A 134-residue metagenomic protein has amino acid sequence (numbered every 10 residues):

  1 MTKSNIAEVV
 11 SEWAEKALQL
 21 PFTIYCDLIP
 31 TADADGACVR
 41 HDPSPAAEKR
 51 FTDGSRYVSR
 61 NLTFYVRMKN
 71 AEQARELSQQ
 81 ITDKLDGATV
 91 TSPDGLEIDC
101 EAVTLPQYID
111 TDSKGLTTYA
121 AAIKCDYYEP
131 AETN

Functional and structural regions predicted by a protein language model:
M1-E12, S44-Y57, L96-N134: Short, charged interaction patches at domain edges and termini
M1-T52, A88-P93: Small/polar-rich, solvent-exposed N-terminal microdomains that initiate assembly or binding
L28, T82, D99-C100: Residue-level signal for alpha-helical context at structural boundaries
D35, R60, Y119: Residues that flank catalytic or metal-binding motifs in active/ligand-binding sites
R67-V90: Mid-chain, well-packed structural core segment of small domains
